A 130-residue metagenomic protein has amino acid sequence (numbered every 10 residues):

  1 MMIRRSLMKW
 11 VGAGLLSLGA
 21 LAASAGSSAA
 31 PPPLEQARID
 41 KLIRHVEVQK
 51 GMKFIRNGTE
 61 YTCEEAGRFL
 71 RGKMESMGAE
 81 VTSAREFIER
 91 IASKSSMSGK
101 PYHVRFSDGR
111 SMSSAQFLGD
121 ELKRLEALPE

Functional and structural regions predicted by a protein language model:
M2-I3, A29: Intrinsically disordered, low-complexity regulatory segments in tyrosine-phosphorylation signaling proteins
I3-L16: N-terminal export leaders
A20-A25: N-terminal signal peptide c-region/cleavage motif recognized by signal peptidases
S28-S76: N-terminal secretory signal peptides
N57-E130: Compact alpha-helical subdomains of small soluble proteins
